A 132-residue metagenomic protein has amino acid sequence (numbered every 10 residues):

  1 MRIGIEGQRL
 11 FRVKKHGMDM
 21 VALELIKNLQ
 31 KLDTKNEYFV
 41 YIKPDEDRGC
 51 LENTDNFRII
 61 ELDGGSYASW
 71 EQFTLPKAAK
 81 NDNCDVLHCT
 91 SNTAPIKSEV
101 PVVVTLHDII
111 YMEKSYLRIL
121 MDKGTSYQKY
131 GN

Functional and structural regions predicted by a protein language model:
M1-N132: Carbohydrate transferase catalytic cores enriched for Leloir-type hexosyltransferases
